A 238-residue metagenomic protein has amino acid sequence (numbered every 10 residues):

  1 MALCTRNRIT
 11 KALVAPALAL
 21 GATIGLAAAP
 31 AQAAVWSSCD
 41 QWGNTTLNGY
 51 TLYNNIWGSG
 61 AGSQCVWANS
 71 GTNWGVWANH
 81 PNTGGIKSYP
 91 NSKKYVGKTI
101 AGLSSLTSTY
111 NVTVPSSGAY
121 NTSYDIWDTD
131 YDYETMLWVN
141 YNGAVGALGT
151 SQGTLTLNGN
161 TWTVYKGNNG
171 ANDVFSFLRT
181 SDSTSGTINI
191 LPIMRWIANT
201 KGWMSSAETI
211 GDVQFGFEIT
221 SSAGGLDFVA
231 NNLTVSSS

Functional and structural regions predicted by a protein language model:
M1-A33: Secretory targeting and sorting signals
A34-W77, S237-S238: N-terminal segment immediately downstream of the Sec signal-peptide cleavage site in secreted/extracellular proteins
V35, T99-A101, S105-N111, T154-T156 (+2 more regions): Ser/Thr- (and often Asn-) enriched beta-sheet segments in non-cytosolic proteins
T72-V76, S104-Y110, Y124, I210-I219: Short, hydrophobic/proline-enriched secondary-structure or compact coil segments at domain edges
N82-T156: Extracellular-facing segments of soluble proteins and assemblies that are Gly/Ser/Thr-biased and enriched in aromatics
G85-T99, D173-S206: Beta-sandwich interaction modules
T129-L191: Short helix-loop boundary/capping segments
T184-S238: Long, compositionally biased interface segments
